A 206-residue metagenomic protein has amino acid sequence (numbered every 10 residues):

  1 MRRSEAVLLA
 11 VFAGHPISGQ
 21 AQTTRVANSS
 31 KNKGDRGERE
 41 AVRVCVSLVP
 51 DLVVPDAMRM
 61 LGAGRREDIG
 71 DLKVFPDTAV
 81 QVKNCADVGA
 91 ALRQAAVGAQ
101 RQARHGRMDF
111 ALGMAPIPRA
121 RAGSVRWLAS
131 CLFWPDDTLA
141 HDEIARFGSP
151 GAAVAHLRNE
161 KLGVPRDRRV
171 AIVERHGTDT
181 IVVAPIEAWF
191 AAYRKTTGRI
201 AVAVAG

Functional and structural regions predicted by a protein language model:
M1-T24, V204-G206: Glycine- and charge-rich intrinsically disordered segments
V7, G70-K73, H176: Intrinsically disordered, low-complexity regions of eukaryotic proteins
F12, I17, N32, M60-G62 (+6 more regions): Intrinsically disordered, low-complexity segments enriched in small/polar residues
P16, T24-G106: Catalytic centers of nucleases
P16-I17, A21-T23, D51, D136 (+3 more regions): Generic low-complexity segments that are intrinsically disordered, proline-rich and/or Lys/Arg-biased
S47, F75-D77, K83-E160: Catalytic cores of nucleic-acid endonucleases
A140-G206: Intrinsically disordered, low-complexity terminal regions enriched in charged/polar residues
